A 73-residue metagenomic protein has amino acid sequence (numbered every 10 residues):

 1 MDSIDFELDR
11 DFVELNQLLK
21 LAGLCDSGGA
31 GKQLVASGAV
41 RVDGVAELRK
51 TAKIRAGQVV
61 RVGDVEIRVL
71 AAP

Functional and structural regions predicted by a protein language model:
M1-V13: A detector for short, charged/polar N-terminal pre-domain segments
V13-A56: A basic, amphipathic helix-loop patch mediating RNA/tRNA/ribosome contacts
E47-P73: C-terminal structural segments of small proteins and small subunits
